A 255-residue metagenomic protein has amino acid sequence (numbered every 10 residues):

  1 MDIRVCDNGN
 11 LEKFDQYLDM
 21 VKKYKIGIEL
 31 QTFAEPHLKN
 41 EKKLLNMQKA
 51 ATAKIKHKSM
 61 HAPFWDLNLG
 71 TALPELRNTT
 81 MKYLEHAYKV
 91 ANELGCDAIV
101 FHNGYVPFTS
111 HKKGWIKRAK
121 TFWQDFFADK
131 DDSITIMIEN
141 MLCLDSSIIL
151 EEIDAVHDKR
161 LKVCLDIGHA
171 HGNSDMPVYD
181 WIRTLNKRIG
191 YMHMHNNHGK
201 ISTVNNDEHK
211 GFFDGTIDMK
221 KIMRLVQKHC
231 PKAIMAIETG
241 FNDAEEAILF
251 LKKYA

Functional and structural regions predicted by a protein language model:
M1-D7, I28-L30, K58-A62, I99-F101 (+4 more regions): Hydrophobic faces of well-ordered beta-strands that scaffold small-molecule active sites in alpha/beta enzyme cores
M1-H86: N-terminal pre-domain/capping segments
D2, D15-Y17, D97, S146-L161 (+1 more regions): Histidine-acidic metal/acid-base catalytic patches
C6-D15, Q31-N46, N68-G70, P107-H111 (+4 more regions): Acidic-and-aromatic substrate-binding clefts and catalytic sites of carbohydrate-active enzymes
L18-D19, K39-I55, L84-L94, L150-I153 (+1 more regions): Short amphipathic alpha-helices and their capping/turn segments at secondary-structure boundaries
E41-M47, L76-L84, K113-W123, D175-T184 (+2 more regions): Charged helix-capping and loop-helix junction motifs
Q48-W65, A119-D132, I217-L225: Alpha-helix-loop-beta-strand connector modules within alpha/beta enzyme cores
G70-K162, K220: Active-site acidic/histidine proton-transfer and metal-coordination neighborhood in alpha/beta enzyme cores
